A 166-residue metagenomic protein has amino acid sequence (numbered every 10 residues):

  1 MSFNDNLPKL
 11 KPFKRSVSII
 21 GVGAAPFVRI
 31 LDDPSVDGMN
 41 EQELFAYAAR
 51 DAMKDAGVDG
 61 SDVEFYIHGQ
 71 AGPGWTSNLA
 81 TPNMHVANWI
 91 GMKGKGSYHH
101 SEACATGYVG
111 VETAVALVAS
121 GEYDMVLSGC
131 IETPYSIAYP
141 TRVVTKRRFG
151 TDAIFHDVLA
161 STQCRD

Functional and structural regions predicted by a protein language model:
M1-K95, A119-S120, I131-D166: Conserved "HGTGT" condensation-loop signature of ketosynthase/thiolase-family condensing enzymes that catalyze
S101-E132, R165-D166: Active-site-proximal alpha-helical scaffold in enzymes
